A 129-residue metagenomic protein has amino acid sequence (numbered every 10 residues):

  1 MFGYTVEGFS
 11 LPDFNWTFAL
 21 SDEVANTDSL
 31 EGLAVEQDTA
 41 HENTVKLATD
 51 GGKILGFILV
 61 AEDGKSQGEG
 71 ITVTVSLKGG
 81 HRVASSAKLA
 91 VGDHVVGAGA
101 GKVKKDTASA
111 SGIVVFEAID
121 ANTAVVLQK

Functional and structural regions predicted by a protein language model:
M1-K129: Surface-exposed, low-hydrophobicity beta-strand/loop segments enriched in small/polar/acidic residues
